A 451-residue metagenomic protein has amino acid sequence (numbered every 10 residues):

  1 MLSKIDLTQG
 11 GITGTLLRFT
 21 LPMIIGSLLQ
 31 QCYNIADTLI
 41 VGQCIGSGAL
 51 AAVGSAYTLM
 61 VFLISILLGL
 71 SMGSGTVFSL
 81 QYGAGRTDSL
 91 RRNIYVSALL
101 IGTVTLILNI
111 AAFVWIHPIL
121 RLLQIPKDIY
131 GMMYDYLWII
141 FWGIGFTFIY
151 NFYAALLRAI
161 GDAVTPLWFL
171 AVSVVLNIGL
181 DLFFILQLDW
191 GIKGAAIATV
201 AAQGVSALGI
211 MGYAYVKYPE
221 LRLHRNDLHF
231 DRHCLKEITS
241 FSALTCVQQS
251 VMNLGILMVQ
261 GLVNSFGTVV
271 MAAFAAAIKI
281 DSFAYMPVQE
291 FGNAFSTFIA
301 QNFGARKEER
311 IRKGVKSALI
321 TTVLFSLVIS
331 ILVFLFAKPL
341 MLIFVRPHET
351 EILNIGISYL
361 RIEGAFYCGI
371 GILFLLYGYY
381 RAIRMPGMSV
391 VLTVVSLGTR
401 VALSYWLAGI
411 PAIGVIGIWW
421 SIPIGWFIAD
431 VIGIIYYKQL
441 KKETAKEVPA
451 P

Functional and structural regions predicted by a protein language model:
M1-T20, F78-G143, D189-A243, I299-F366 (+1 more regions): Short alpha-helical transmembrane segments in multi-pass integral membrane proteins
L7-C44, T58-G73, V77, G102-N109 (+4 more regions): N-terminal transmembrane alpha-helices
R18-D37, I139, Y150, S173 (+5 more regions): Transmembrane helical elements of multi-pass membrane transporters/channels
I24, L28, C32, A36 (+21 more regions): Generic alpha-helical transmembrane segments of integral inner-membrane proteins, especially permease/transport modules
L28, C32-L50, L120-K127, F183-W190 (+6 more regions): Helix-terminus/linker motif at the lipid-water interface of multi-pass membrane proteins
S47-T58, L137, A196, T268-F283 (+2 more regions): Small-residue hotspots at the loop-to-helix junctions and early N-terminal turns of transmembrane alpha-helices
L50-I110, T147-P166, A273-A337, I370-R384 (+1 more regions): Small-residue-rich hydrophobic transmembrane alpha-helices
S71, I140-R158, P166-V174, A195-I210 (+4 more regions): Short runs within selected transmembrane alpha-helices of multi-pass transporters and secretion channels
